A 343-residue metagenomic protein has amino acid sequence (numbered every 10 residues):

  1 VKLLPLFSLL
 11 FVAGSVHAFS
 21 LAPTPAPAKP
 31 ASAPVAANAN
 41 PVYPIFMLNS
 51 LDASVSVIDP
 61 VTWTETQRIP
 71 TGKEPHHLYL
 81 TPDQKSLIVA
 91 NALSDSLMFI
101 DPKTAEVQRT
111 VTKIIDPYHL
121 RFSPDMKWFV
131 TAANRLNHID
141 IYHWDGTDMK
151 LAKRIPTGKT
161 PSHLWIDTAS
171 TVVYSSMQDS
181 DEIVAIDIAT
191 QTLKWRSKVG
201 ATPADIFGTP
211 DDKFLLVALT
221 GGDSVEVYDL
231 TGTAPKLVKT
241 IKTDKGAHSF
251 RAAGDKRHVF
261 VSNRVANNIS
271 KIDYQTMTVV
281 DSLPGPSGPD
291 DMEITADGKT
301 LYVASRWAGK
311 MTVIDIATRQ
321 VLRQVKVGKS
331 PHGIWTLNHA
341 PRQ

Functional and structural regions predicted by a protein language model:
P5-H17: Bacterial N-terminal signal peptides
H17-Q343: Predominantly soluble domains enriched in secretory-pathway, periplasmic, or organellar proteins
